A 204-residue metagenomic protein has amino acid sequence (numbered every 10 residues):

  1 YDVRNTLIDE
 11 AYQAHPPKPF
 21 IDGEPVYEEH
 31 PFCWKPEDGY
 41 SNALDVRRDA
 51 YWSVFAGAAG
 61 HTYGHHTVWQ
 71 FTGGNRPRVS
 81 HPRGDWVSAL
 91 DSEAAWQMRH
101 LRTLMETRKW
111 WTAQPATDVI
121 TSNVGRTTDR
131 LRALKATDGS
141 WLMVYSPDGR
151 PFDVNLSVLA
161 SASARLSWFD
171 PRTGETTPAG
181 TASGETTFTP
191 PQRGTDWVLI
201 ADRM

Functional and structural regions predicted by a protein language model:
Y1: Aromatic- and acid-rich polysaccharide-binding/catalytic face of secreted or lumenal carbohydrate-active enzymes
L7-L44: Active-site clefts of carbohydrate-active enzymes
P16-P19, E28-H30, L44-G180, T189-M204: Aromatic- and carboxylate-lined catalytic core of secreted/periplasmic carbohydrate-active enzymes
